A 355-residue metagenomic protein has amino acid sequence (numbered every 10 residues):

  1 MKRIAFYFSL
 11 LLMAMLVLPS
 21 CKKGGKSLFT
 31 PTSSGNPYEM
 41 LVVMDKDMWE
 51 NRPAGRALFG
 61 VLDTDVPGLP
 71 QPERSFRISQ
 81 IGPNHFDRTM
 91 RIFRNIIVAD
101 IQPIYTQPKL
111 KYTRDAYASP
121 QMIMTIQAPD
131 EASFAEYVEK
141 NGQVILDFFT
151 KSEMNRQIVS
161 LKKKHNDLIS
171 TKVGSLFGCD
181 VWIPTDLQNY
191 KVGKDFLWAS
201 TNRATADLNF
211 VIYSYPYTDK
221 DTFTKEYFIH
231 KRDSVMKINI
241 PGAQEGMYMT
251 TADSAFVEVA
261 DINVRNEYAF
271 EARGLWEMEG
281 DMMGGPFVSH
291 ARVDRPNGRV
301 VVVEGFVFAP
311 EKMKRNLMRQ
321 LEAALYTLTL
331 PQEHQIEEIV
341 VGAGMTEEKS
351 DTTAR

Functional and structural regions predicted by a protein language model:
M1-F8: Bacterial N-terminal signal peptides that target proteins for export
V17-S20: C-terminal motif of bacterial Sec signal peptides marking the signal peptidase cleavage site
G25-L28, S34, L41-D47, P184-Y248: Secretory pathway targeting signatures of secreted, lumenal, and periplasmic proteins
K26-M44, W49, I104-N166: Solvent-exposed alpha-helical segments and adjacent loops that form catalytic or protein-interaction surfaces
T30-G35, V43, D47-E50, G60 (+4 more regions): N-terminal "mature-domain start" segment
R74, I78-S133, K237-G298, K312 (+1 more regions): Signature of long, low-cysteine stretches enriched in small and polar/charged residues
A135-R156, L187, V300-R355: Surface-exposed amphipathic alpha-helical segments
